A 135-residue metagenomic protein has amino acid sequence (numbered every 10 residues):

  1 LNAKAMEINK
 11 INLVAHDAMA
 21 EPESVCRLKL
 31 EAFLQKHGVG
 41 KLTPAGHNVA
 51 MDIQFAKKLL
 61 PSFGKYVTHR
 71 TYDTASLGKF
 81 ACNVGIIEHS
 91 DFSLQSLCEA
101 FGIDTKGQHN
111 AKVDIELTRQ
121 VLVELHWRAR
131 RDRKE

Functional and structural regions predicted by a protein language model:
L1-A50, E99, H109: Conserved non-catalytic scaffold segment of RNase H-like nuclease domains
V25, K29-F33, F55, L59 (+1 more regions): Generic beta-strand or strand-like secondary-structure segments
T43-V49, Q54-L59, I87, F92-E135: Acidic, Mg2+-coordinating catalytic module of metal-dependent nucleases/exonucleases that use a two-metal-ion mechanism
L60-T71: A short alpha->loop->secondary-structure connector
T71-E88: Short alpha-helix plus adjacent loop in nuclease-associated cores
